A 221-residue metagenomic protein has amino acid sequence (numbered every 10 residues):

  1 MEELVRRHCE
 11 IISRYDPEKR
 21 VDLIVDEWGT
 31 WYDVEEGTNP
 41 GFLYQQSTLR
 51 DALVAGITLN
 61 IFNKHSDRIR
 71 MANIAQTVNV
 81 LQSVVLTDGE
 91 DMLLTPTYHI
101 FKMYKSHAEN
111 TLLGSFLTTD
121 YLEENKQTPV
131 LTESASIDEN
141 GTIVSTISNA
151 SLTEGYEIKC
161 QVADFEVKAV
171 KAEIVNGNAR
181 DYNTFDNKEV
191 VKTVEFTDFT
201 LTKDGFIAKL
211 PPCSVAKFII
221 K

Functional and structural regions predicted by a protein language model:
M1-I12, K19-D26, T30, T58: Extended catalytic-interface subdomain
S13-E18, D67, F165-E166: Short helix-capping segments at alpha-helix termini
S13-R14, F62-N63, Q161: Short, flexible, glycine/charge-rich loop motifs used to bind or transfer phosphoryl groups or to couple energy/partner
D22-E133: Aromatic/acidic polysaccharide-binding cleft in carbohydrate-active enzymes
F116, N125-V130, S148-K221: C-terminal beta-sandwich/jelly-roll accessory domains of carbohydrate-active enzymes
S134-D138, N149: Short, solvent-exposed beta-strand/turn "edge" segments of beta-rich domains on protein surfaces
E139-N140, K203: Residue-level signal for tight coil/turn positions that link beta-strands
T142-S148: Short beta-strand elements of extracellular/lumenal beta-sandwich folds
